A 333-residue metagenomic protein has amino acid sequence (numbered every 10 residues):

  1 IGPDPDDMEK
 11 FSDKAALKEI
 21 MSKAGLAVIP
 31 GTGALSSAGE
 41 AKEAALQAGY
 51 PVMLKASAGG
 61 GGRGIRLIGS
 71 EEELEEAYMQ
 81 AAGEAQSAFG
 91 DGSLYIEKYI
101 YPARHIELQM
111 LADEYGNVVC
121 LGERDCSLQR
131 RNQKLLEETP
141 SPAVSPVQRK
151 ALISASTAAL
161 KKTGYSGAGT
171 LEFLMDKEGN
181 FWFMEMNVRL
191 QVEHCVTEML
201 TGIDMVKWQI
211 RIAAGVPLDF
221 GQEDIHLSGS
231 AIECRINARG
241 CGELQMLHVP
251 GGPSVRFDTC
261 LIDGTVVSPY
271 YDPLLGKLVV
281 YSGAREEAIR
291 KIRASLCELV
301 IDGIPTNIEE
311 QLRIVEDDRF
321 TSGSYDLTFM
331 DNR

Functional and structural regions predicted by a protein language model:
I1-S12, A27-G33: A short, GP-enriched loop/loop-strand-helix hinge that lies immediately N-terminal to, or at the N-terminal rim
D7, A34-L35, G59, L174: Conserved beta-strand edge residues that scaffold enzyme active sites
A16-G33, P142-A143: Conserved thiamine diphosphate
A16-L17, A41, S295, E310: Residues within well-ordered alpha-helices
A24-G25, A48, A56, G61 (+1 more regions): ATP-dependent carboxylate activation and anion-phosphoryl transfer catalytic cores that bind Mg-ATP to form
A34-E40, Y101-A103: Short acidic loop-to-helix transition motifs that present clustered carboxylates
E40-A41, E73: Short acidic active-site motifs
E43-M53: Acidic/histidine-enriched active-site and ligand-binding environments that engage anionic O-linkages
